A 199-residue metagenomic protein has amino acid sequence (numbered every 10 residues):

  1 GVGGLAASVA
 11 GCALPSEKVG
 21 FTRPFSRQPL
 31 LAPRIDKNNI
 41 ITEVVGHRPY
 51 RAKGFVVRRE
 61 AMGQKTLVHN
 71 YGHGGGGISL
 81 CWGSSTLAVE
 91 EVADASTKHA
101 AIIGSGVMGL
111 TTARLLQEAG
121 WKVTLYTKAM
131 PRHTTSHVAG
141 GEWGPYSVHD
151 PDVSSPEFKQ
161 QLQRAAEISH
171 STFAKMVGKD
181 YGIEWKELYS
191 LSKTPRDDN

Functional and structural regions predicted by a protein language model:
G1-K18: N-terminal export signals
V19, G141: Beta1-alpha1 glycine-rich phosphate/pyrophosphate-binding loop at the start of Rossmann-like nucleotide-binding domains
R23-T97: C-terminal catalytic lobe of FAD-dependent flavoproteins
V68, T124-Y126, Y189: Hydrophobic/aromatic beta-strand patches that form the interior of the parallel beta-sheet core in alpha/beta enzyme
L87-E91, A95, L115-A119, H149 (+1 more regions): Active-site catalytic microenvironments for nucleophilic, acid-base chemistry
H99-T124: N-terminal Rossmann-like FAD-binding beta1-loop-alpha1 element of flavoenzymes
E118-H137: Glycine-rich FAD pyrophosphate-binding loop
E142-N199: Dinucleotide-binding Rossmann-like beta1-alpha1 core, especially the glycine-rich loop that anchors the ADP
